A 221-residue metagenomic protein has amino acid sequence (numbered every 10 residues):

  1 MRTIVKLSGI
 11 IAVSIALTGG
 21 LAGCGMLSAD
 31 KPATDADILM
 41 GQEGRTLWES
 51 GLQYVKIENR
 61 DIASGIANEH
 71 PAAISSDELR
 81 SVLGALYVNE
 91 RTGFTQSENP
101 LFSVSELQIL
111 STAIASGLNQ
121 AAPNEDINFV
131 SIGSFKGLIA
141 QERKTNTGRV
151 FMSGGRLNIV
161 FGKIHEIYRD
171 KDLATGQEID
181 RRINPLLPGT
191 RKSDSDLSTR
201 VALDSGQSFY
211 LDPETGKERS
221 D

Functional and structural regions predicted by a protein language model:
M1-I11: Bacterial N-terminal signal peptides that target proteins for export
G19-G23: C-terminal motif of bacterial Sec signal peptides marking the signal peptidase cleavage site
G25-A29: Bacterial signal peptide processing site
K31-D172, E178-R182: N-terminal, leucine/charged-rich tether regions that mediate assembly and partner docking in large macromolecular
E166-D221: Polybasic, proline/glycine-rich intrinsically disordered low-complexity segments
